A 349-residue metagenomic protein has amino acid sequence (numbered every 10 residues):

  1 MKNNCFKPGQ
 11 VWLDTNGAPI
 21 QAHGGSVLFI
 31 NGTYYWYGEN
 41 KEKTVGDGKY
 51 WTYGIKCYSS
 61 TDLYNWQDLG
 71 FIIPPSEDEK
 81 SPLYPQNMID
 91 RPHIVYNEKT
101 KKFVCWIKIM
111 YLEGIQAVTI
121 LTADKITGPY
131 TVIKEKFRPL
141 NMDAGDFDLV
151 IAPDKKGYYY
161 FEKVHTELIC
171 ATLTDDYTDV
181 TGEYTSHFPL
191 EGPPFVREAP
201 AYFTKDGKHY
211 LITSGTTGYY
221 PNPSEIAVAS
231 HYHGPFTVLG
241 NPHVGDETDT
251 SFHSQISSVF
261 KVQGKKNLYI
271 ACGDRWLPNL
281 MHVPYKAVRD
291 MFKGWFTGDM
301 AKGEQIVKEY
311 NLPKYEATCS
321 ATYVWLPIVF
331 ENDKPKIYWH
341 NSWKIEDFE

Functional and structural regions predicted by a protein language model:
M1-E349: Carbohydrate-active catalytic/glycan-binding domains of CAZyme proteins, especially the secreted or lumenal ectodomains
